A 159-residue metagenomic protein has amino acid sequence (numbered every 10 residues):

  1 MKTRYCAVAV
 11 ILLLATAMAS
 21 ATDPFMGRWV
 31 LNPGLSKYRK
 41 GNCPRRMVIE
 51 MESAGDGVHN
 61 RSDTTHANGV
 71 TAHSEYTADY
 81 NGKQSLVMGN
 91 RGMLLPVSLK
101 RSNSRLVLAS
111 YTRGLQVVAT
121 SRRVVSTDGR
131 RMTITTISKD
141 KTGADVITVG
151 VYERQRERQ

Functional and structural regions predicted by a protein language model:
M1-A9: Bacterial N-terminal signal peptides that target proteins for export
A9-I11, R130: Enrichment for repetitive, rod-forming helical segments
L14-T16: N-terminal signal peptide c-region/cleavage motif recognized by signal peptidases
A21-Q159: Hydrophobic small-molecule pocket/channel-lining residues, especially in calycin-type beta-barrels
